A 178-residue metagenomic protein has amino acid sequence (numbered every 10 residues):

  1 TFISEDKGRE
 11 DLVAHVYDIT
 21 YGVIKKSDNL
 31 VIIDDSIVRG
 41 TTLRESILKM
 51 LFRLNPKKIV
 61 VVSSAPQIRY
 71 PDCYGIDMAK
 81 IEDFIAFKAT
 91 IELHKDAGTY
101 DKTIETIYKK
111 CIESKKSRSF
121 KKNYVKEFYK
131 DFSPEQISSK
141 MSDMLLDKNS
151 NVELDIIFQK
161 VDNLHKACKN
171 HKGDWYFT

Functional and structural regions predicted by a protein language model:
T1-T178: PRPP-associated nucleotide enzymes
